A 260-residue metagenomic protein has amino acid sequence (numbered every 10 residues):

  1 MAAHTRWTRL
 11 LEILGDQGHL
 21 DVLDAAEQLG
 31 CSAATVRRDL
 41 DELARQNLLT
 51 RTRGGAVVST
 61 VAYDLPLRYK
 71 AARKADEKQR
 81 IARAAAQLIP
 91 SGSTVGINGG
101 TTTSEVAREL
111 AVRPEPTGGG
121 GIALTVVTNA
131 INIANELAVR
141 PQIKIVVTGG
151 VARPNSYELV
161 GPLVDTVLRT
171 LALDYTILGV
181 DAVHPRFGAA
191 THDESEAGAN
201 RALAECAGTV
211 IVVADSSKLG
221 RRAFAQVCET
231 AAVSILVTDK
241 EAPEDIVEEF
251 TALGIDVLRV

Functional and structural regions predicted by a protein language model:
A2-A25, G30-A34, R45, E77 (+1 more regions): Conserved phosphate- and dinucleotide-binding cores of soluble alpha/beta proteins, encompassing both enzyme active
A2-L23, E27-T101, A107-V126, I133 (+1 more regions): HTH-adjacent hinge/linker in prokaryotic transcriptional regulators
V106-A107, R222: Short, Lys/Arg- and Gly-enriched loop/turn segments at beta-strand edges
